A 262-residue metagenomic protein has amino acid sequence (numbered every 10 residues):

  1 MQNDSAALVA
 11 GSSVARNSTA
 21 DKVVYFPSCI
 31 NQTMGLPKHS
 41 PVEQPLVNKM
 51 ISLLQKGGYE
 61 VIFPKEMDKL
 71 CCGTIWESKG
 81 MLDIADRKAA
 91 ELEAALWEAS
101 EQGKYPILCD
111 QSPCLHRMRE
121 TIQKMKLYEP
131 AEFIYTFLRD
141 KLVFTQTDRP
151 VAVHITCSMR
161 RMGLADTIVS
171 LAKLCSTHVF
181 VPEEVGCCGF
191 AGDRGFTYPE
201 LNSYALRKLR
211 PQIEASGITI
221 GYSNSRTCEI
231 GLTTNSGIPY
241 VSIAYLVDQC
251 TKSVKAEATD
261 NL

Functional and structural regions predicted by a protein language model:
M1-L262: Iron-sulfur cluster-binding electron-transfer modules in prokaryotic oxidoreductases
